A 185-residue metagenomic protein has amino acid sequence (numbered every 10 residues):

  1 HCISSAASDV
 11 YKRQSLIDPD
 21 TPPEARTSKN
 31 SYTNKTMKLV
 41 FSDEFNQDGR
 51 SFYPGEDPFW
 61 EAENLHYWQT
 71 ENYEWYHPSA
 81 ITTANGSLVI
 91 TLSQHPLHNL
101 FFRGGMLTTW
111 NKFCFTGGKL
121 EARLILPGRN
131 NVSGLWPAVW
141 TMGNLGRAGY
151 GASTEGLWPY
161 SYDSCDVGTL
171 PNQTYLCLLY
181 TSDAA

Functional and structural regions predicted by a protein language model:
H1-A7, Y11, Y180-A185: Single conserved hydrophobic/aromatic residue that forms the stacking wall/gate of nucleotide- or nucleobase-binding
S5-N64: N-terminal module-boundary/linker segments of secreted carbohydrate-active enzymes
P23-K29, Y67, E74-Y76, G104-T109 (+1 more regions): Short alpha-helical segments and helix-capping/turn motifs at coil-helix boundaries
Y32-T36, A80-A84, F113-T116, V132: Extracellular/periplasmic catalytic domains that process cell-envelope and extracellular macromolecules
T36, V40, S87, G117-E121: Intrinsic-disorder/low-complexity, polar/charged segments enriched in Ser/Thr/Lys/Arg/Asp/Glu/Gln
P58-N85: Extracellular glycan-recognition surfaces and repeat-rich motifs
G86-L97: Short carbohydrate-recognition loop motifs
N99-S182: Secretory/extracellular carbohydrate-interaction modules and structurally similar beta-sandwich "look-alikes"
